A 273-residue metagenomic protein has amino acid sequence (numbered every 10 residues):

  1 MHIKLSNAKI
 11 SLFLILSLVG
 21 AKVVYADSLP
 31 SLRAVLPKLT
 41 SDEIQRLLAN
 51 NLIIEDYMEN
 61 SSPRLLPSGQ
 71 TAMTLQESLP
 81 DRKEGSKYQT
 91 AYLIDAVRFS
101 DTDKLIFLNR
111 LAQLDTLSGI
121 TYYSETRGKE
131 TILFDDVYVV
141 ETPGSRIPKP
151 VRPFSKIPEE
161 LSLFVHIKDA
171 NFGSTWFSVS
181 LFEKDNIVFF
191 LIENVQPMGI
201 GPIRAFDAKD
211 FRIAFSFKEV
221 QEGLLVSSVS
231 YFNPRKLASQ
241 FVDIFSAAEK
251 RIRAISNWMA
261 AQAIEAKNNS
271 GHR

Functional and structural regions predicted by a protein language model:
H2-S11: Bacterial N-terminal signal peptides that target proteins for export
S11-G20: Bacterial N-terminal signal peptides
K22-A26: Sec/Tat signal peptide C-region and signal peptidase I cleavage site
D27-A170: Hydrophobic ligand-binding cavity/cleft-lining segments
N171, F177-A214: Hydrophobic-ligand binding "helix-grip"
G201-F206, F232-R251: A short acidic/glycine-rich loop-to-helix N-cap element
D207-N233: Compact beta-sheet-dominated globular domain cores
Q240-R273: A conserved amphipathic terminal alpha-helix motif
